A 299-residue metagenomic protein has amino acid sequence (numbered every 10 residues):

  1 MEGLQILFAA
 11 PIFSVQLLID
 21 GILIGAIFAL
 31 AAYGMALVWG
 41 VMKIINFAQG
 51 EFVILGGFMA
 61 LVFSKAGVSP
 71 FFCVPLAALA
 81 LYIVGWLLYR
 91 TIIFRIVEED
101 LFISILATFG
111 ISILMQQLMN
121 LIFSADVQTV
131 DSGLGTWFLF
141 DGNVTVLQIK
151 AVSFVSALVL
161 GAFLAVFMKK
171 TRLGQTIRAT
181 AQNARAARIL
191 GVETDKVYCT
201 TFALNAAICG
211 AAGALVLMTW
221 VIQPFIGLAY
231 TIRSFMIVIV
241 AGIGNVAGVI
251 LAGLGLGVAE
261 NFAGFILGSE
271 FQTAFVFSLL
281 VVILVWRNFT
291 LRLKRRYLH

Functional and structural regions predicted by a protein language model:
M1-L30, M59, P70-C73, E99-S104 (+4 more regions): Membrane-interfacial amphipathic/re-entrant helices at transmembrane-helix boundaries
E2-G3, F13, I122, Q182-K196 (+1 more regions): Cytosolic-side transmembrane-helix boundaries in multi-pass membrane proteins
L4, R95-K170, K196-T200, F262 (+3 more regions): Transmembrane helix-bundle core of multi-pass membrane transporters and related energy-transducing complexes
F13-F63, L88-E98, I103, V240-V246: Single transmembrane alpha-helix segments in multi-pass membrane proteins
I24, D141-I222, V249-L251: Helix-loop-helix "hairpin" substructures at the membrane interface of multi-pass membrane proteins
M35, V68-I111, L118, L251-L256 (+1 more regions): Alpha-helical transmembrane segments within multi-pass membrane transporters and channels
E51-L55, I96-N120, G227-I239, G255 (+1 more regions): Pore- or pathway-lining transmembrane helices of multi-pass membrane proteins that form conduits for solutes/ions
V68-L79, C199-C209, G213-S278: Transmembrane alpha-helical segments in multi-pass inner-membrane proteins
